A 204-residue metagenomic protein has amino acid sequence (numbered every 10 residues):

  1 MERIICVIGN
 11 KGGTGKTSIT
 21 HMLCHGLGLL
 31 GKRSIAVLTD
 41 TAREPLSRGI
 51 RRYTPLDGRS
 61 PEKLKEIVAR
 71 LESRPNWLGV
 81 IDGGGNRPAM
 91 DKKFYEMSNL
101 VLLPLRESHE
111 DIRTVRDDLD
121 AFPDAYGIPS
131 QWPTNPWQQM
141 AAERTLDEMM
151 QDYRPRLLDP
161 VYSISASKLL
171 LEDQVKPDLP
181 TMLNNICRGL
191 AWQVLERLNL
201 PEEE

Functional and structural regions predicted by a protein language model:
M1-L30: Walker A (P-loop) phosphate-binding motif
L30-L46: Short beta-strand-centered segment that lines the nucleotide-binding/catalytic pocket of NTP-utilizing
R33-I35, Y53, G79, V101 (+1 more regions): Hydrophobic anchor at the start of a short beta-strand that flanks the dinucleotide cofactor-binding loop
E44-R51, K92-E96: Short loop/helix-cap segments at secondary-structure boundaries that form the rim of catalytic
G49-R59, D124-Y126, P155: Active-site regions of enzymes building and remodeling cell-envelope glycoconjugates
L71-D91: Switch II (G3) loop of P-loop NTPases
G84-D159: Conserved catalytic-core segment of NTP-binding enzymes
P133, E143-L179, C187-G189, Q193-V194 (+1 more regions): Beta-strand-loop-alpha "switch" segments that mediate conformational coupling across diverse proteins
